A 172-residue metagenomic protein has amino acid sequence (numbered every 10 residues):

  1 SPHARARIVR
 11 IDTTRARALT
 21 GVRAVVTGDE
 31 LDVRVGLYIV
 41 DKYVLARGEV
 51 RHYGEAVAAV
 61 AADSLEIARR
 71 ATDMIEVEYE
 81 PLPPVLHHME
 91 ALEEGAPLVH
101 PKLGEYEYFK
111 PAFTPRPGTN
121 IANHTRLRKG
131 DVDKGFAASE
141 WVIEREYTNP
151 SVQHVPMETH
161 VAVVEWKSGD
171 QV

Functional and structural regions predicted by a protein language model:
S1-V172: Structural alpha/beta core scaffold segments of enzyme domains
